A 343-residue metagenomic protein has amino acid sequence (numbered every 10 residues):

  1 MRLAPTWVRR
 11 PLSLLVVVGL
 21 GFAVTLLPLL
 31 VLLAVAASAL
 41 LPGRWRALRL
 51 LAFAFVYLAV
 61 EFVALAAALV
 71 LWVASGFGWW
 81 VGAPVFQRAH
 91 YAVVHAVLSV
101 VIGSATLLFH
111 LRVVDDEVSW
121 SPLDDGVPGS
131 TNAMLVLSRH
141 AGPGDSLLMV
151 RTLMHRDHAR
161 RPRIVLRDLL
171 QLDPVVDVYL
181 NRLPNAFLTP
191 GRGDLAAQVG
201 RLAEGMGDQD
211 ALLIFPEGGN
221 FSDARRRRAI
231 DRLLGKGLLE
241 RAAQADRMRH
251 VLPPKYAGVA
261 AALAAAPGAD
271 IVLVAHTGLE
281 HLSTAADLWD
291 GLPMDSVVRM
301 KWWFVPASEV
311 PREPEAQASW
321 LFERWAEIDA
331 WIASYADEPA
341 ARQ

Functional and structural regions predicted by a protein language model:
M1-M134: Membrane-proximal helical "anchor" segments flanking the first transmembrane region of inner-membrane enzymes
W72-V100, L107-L108, P128-R192: Catalytic core of membrane glycerolipid acyltransferases/transacylases, capturing the structured, soluble-facing
S146, V199, K255-V259: Conserved glycosyltransferase catalytic-site signature
R156, R160, D168-L183, G207-P314: A cross-family acyltransferase "interaction/gating" segment
N185-P190, V199, R225-R227: Cytosolic, positively charged, low-complexity intrinsically disordered regions immediately flanking transmembrane
P190-G193, M248-H250: Short, flexible loop segments at the rims of nucleotide/cofactor-binding pockets, characterized by
R192-E204: A Trp-anchored, charged/polar loop motif used as the substrate-binding/catalytic surface of acyl/ester-handling
P311-Q343: Accessory terminal regions of nucleic-acid processing enzymes
